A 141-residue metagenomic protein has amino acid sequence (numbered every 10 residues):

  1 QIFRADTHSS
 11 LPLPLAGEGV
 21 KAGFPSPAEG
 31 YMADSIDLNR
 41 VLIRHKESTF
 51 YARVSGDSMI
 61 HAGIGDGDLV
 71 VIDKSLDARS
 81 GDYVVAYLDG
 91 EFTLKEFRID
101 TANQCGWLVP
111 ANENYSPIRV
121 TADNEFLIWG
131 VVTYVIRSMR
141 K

Functional and structural regions predicted by a protein language model:
Q1-I60, S80, E91-F92, Q104-C105 (+3 more regions): Short, positionally conserved secondary-structure boundary motifs
H61-A62, V70-V71: Charged, well-structured alpha/beta interaction segments
G67-D68, D82: Structural motif
V71-I72, V85: Hydrophobic beta-strand signal
G81-Y83, E96: Glycine-anchored, exposed beta-strand/edge motif detector
T93-I118: PDZ-domain C-terminal substructure recognizer with occasional recognition of PDZ-binding tails
